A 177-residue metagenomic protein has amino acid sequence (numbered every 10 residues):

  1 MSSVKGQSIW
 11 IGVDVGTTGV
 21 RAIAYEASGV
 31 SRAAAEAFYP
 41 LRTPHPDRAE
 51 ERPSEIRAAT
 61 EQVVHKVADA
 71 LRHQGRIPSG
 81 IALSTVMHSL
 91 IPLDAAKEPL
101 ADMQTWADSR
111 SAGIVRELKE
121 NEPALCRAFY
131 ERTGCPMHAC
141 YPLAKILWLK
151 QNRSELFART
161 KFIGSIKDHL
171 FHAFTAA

Functional and structural regions predicted by a protein language model:
M1-A101, R127, E131, R159: N-terminal glycine/serine-rich phosphate-binding loop of ATP-dependent small-molecule kinases, especially carbohydrate
H65-A177: Glycine-rich phosphate-binding/catalytic subdomain of phosphoryl-transfer and nucleotide/sugar-phosphate-processing
